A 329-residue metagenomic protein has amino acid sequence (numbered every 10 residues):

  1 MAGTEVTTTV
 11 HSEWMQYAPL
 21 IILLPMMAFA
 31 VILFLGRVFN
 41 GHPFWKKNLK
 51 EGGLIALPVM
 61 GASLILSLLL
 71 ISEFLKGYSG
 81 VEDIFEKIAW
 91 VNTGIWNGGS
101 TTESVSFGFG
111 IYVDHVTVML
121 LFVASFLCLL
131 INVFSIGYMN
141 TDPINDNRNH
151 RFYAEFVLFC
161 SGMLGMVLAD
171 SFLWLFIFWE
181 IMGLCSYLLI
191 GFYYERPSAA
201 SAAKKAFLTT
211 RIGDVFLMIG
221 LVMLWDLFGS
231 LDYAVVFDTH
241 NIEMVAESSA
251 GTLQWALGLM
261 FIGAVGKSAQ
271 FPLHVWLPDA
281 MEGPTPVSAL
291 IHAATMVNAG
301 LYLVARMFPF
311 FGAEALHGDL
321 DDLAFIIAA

Functional and structural regions predicted by a protein language model:
M1-A329: ...captures the hydrophobic TM-helix bundle architecture rather than a specific catalytic motif, and can also fire on
